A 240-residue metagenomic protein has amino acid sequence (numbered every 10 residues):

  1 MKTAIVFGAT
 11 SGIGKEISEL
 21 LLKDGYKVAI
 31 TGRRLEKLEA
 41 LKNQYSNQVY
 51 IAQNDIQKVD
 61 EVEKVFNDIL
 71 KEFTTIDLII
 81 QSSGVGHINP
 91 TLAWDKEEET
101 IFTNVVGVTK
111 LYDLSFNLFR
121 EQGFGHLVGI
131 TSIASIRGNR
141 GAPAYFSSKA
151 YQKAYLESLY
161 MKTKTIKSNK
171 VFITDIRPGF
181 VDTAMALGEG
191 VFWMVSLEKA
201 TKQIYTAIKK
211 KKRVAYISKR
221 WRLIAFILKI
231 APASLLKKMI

Functional and structural regions predicted by a protein language model:
T10-S11: Conserved glycine-rich cofactor-binding loop
Y45-D60: Rossmann-fold cofactor-recognition segment
S82-H87: Conserved NAD(P)H cofactor-binding loop of Rossmann-fold oxidoreductase domains
N89-F102: Short alpha-helical oligomerization interface
Y112, S148: Active-site helix of classical SDR
S132: Residue(s) in the substrate-gating loop at a strand-loop-helix junction that position the organic substrate next
D175, L187-F226: C-terminal helical subdomain
